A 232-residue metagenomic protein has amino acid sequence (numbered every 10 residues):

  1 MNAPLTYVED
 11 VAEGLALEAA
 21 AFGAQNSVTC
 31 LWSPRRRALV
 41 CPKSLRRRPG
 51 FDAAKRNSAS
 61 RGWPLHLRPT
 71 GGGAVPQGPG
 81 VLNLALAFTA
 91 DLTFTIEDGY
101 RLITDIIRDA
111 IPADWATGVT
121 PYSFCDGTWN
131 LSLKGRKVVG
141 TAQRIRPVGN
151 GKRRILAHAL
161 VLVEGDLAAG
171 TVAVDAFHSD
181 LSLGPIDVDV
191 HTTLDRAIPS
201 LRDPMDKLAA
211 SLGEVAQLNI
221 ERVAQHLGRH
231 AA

Functional and structural regions predicted by a protein language model:
M1-T93: N-terminal lobe of the biotin/lipoate ligase/transferase fold
E13, G50, T95-I103, S200 (+2 more regions): Short amphipathic alpha-helical segments
K43, L86-F88, I107, L133 (+2 more regions): Short, structured patches in soluble enzyme cores that scaffold and shape functional sites
A53-N57, R61, I106-D114, K207 (+1 more regions): Generic non-transmembrane alpha-helical segments
P79-P121: Contiguous, small/hydrophobic- and glycine-enriched helical/loop subdomains that border and often "cap" functional
T117-R136: A short beta-strand-loop-alpha-helix capping motif that often carries His-Thr
T120, K137, R144-A232: Long, positively charged amphipathic alpha-helical accessory segments at protein N-termini or as interdomain linkers
